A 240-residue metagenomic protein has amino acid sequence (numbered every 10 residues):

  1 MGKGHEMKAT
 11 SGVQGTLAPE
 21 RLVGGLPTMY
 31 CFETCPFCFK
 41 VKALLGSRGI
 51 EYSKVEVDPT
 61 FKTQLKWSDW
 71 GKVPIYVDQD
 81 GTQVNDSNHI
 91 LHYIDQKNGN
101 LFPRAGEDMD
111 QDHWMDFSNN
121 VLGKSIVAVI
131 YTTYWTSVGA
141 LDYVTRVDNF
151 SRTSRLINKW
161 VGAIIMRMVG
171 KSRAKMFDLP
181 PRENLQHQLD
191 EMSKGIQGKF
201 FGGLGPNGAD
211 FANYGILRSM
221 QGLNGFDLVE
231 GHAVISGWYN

Functional and structural regions predicted by a protein language model:
G2-S154: GST-like domain detector, emphasizing the conserved glutathione-binding G-site in the N-terminal thioredoxin-like
G123-V234: GST-like fold's C-terminal all-alpha helical module
S236-N240: Intrinsically disordered, low-complexity polar regions and short flexible loop motifs
